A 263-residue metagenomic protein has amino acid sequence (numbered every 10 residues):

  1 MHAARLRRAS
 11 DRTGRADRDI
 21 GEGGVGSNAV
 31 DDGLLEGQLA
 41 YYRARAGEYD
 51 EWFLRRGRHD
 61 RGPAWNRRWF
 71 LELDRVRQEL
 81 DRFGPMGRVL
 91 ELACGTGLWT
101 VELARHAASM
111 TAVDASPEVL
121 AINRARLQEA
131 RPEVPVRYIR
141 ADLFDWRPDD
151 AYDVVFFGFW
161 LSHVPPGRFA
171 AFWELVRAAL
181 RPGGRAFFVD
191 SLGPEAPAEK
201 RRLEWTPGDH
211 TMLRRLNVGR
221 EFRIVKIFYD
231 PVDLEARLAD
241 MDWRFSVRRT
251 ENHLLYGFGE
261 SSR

Functional and structural regions predicted by a protein language model:
M1-G24: Vicinal oxygen chelate
G26-G84: Conserved class I S-adenosyl-L-methionine
R88-L92, T96-D145: Class I SAM-dependent methyltransferase SAM/SAH-binding core
F156: A conserved beta-strand element that flanks and buttresses the S-adenosyl-L-methionine
F159-W160: Short catalytic micro-motifs in class I SAM-dependent methyltransferases
A170-P182: A short glycine-rich, Lys/Arg-flanked "PGG" loop and its adjoining helix->strand segment in the class I
V189-R237: C-terminal alpha-helical "lid/dimerization" subdomain adjacent to the S-adenosyl-L-methionine
I224-S261: Conserved Class I S-adenosyl-L-methionine
